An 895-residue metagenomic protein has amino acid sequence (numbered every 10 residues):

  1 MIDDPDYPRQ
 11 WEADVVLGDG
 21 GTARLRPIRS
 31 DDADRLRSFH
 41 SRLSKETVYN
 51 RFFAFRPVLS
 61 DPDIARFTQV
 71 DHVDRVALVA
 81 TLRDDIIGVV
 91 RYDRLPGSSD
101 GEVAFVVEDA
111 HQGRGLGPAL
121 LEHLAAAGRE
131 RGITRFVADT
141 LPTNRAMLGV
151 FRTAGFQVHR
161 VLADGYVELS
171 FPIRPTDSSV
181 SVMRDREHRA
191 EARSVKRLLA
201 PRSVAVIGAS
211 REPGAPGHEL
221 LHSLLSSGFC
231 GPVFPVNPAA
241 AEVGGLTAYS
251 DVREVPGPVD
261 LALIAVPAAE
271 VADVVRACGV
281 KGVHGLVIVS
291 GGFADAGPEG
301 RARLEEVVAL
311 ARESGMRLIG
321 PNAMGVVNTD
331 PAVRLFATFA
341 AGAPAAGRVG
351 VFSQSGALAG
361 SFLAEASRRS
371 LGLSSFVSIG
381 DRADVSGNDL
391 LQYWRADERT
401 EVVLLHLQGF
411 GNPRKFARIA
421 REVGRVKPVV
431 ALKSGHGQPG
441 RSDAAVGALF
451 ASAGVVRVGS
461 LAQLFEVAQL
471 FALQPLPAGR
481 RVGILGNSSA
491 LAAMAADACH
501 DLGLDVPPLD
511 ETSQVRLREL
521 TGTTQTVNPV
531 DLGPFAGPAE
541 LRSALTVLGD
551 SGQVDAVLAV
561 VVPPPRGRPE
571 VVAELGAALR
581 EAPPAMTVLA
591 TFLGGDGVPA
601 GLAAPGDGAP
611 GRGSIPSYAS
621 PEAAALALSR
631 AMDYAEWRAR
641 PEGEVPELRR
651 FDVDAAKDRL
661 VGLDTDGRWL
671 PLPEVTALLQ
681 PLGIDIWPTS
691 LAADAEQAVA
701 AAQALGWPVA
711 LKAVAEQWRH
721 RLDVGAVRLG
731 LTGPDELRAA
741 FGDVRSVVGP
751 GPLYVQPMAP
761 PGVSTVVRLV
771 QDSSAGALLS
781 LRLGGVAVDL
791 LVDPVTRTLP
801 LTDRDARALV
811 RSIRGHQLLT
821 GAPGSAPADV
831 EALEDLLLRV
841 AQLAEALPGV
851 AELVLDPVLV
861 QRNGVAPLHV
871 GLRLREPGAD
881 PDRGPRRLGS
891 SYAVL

Functional and structural regions predicted by a protein language model:
M1-R197, P201: Long, contiguous binding/interaction regions
R174-L895: Catalytic-core regions of core metabolic enzymes, especially those transforming organic acids/acyl-group intermediates
